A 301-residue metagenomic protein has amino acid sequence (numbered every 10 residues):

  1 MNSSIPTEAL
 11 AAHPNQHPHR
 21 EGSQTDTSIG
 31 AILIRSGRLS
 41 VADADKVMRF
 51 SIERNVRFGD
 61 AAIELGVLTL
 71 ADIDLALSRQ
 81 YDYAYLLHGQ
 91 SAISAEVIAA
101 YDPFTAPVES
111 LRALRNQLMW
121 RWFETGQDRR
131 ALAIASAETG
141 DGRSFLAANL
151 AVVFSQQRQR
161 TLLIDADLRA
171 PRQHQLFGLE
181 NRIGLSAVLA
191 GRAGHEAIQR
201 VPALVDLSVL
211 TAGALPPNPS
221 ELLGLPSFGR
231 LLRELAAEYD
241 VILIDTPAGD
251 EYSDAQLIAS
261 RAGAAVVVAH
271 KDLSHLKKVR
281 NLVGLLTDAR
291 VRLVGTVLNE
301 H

Functional and structural regions predicted by a protein language model:
M1-A92: Non-catalytic accessory regions
N2-A9, Y85-L111, R280-H301: C-terminal lobe/tail of nucleotide-utilizing enzymes
I34, I52, I63, S78 (+10 more regions): Signal for well-folded cores of large energy- and translation-related assemblies
A62, L114, I134, D165-D167 (+6 more regions): Residue-level signature of catalytic and energy-coupling elements of molecular machines, predominantly ATP/GTP-dependent
A92-G126, A187, A193-P202, G213: Extended, non-globular alpha-helical segments
P103-F177: Walker A/P-loop phosphate-binding motif and the immediately C-terminal alpha-helix
V152-A212, L232, L276: Phosphate-binding loop that captures ATP/GTP phosphates
I183, S220-H301: Conserved catalytic-core segment of NTP-binding enzymes
